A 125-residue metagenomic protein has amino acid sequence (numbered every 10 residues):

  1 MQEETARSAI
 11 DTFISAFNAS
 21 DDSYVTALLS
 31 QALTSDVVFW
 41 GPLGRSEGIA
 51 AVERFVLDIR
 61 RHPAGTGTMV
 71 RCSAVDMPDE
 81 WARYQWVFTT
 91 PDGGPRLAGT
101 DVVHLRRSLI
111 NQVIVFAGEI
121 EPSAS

Functional and structural regions predicted by a protein language model:
M1-A32: Short acidic-aromatic low-complexity motifs
A9-F13, F55, Y84: C-terminal ligand-sensing/allosteric alpha-helical core of TetR-family HTH transcriptional regulators
F13-F17, L29, L33, F39 (+4 more regions): Broad hydrophobic/π-residue packing in well-ordered secondary structure
N18-D21, V37, G41, D92: Flexible interhelical turns and helix-capping residues at alpha-helix boundaries within structured domains
T26-P78: A solvent-exposed, acidic/Ser-Thr-rich amphipathic alpha-helical stretch
R60-S125: A beta-strand edge to alpha-helix "cap/lid" segment located at domain peripheries
